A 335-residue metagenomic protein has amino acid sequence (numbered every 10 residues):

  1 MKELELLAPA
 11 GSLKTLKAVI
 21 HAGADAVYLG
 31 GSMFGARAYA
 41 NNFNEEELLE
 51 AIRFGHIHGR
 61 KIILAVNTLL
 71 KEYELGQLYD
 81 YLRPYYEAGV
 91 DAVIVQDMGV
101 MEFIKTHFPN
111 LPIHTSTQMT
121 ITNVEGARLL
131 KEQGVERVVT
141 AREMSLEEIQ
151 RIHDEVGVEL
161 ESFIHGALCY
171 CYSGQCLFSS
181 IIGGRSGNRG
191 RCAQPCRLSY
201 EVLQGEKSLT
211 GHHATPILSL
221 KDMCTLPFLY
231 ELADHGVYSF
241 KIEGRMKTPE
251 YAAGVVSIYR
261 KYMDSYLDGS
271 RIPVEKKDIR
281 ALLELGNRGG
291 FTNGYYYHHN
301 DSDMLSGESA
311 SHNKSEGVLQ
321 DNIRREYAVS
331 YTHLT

Functional and structural regions predicted by a protein language model:
M1-A22, A26-M33, I52, H58-T68 (+5 more regions): Surface-exposed amphipathic alpha-helical tracts and adjacent flexible/coil segments at the periphery of soluble enzymes
R37-H56: Glycine-rich, positively charged N-terminal anion/phosphate-binding segment
G99-V100: Alpha-helix capping/helix-boundary segments
I104: RNase H-like DDE/DDD metal-dependent nuclease/strand-transfer catalytic core used by mobile genetic elements
T120: Beta/alpha (TIM)-barrel catalytic core signal, keyed to glycine-rich beta->alpha loops juxtaposed to Asp/Glu that bind
V124-E125: Conserved nucleotide-cofactor-binding alpha/beta core module
